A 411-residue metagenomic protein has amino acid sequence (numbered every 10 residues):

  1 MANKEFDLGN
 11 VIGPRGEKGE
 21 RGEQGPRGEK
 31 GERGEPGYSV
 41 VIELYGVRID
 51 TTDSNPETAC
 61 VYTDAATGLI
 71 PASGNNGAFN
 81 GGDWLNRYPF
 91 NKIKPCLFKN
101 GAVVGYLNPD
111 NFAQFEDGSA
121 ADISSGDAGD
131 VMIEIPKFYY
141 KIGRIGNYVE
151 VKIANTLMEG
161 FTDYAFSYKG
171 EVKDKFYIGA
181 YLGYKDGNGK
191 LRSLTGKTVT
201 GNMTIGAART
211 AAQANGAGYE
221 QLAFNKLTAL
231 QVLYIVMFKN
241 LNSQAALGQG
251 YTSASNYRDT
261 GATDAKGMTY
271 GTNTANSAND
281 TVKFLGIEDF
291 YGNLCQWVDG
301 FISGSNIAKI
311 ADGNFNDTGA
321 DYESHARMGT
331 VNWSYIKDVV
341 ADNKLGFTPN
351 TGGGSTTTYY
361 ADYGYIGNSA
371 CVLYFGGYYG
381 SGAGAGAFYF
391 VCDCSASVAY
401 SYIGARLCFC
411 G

Functional and structural regions predicted by a protein language model:
F6-V40: Collagen/collagen-like triple-helix recognition
G37-G160: N-terminal module-boundary/linker segments of secreted carbohydrate-active enzymes
V47, P71, L85-R87, S124 (+5 more regions): Carbohydrate-recognition beta-sandwich/jelly-roll modules in extracellular/periplasmic carbohydrate-active proteins
D122, G126-G129, T156-F290: Short aromatic-cysteine micro-motif
F138-Y140, L182-K185, G300-I302, C410-G411: Acidic glycine-/aspartate-rich tracts in secreted/extracellular proteins
K141-N147, K185-K190, A383-G384: Short, solvent-exposed loop/turn elements at domain surfaces
K226-T228, Q249-T263, T274, F284 (+2 more regions): C-terminal, surface-exposed recognition/capping segments
G304-N314: A short, polar/charged loop-to-alpha-helix boundary motif
